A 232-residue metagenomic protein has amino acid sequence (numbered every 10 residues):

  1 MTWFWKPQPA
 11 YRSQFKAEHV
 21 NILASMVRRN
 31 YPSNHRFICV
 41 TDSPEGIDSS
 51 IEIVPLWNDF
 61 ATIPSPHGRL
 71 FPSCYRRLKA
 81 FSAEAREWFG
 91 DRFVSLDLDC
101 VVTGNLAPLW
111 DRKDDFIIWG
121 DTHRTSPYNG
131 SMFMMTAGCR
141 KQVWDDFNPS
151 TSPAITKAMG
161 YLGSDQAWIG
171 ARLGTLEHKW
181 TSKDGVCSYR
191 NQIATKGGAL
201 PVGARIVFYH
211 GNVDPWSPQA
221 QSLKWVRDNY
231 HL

Functional and structural regions predicted by a protein language model:
M1-P66, W88, A137: N-terminal anchoring/stem segment of glycosyltransferases
Y11, F15, T62-R69, T125-F133 (+1 more regions): Short, charged, surface-exposed secondary-structure boundary motifs
S33, S49, R77, L96 (+3 more regions): Residues that flank catalytic or metal-binding motifs in active/ligand-binding sites
S33-D42, R92-C100, F116-W119, K179-T181 (+1 more regions): Short, hydrophobic beta-strand segments that form beta-sheet elements in well-ordered domains
I38-G46, V102-A107, D184-G185, G211-V213: Short, polar loop motifs at secondary-structure junctions
E45, P55, D59, Y75-P127 (+1 more regions): GT-A fold catalytic core of metal-dependent nucleotide-sugar glycosyltransferases, centered on the diacidic
T103-L173: Conserved catalytic core of nucleotide-sugar-dependent glycosyltransferases
K141-L232: Catalytic core and acceptor-binding pocket of nucleotide-sugar-dependent glycosyltransferases
